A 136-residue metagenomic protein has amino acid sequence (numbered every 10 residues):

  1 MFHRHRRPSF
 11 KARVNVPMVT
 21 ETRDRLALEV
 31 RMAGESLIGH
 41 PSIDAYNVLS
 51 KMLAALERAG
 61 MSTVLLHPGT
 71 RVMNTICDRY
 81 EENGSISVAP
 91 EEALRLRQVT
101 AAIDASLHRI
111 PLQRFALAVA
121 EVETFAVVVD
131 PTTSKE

Functional and structural regions predicted by a protein language model:
M1: BZIP DNA-binding basic region
H5-G60: Short terminal alpha-helical segments
P8, A12-V16, I86, A120-T124: Intrinsically disordered, low-complexity segments used for protein-protein interactions
V14, M61-S62, E81-I86: A ubiquitous short alpha-helical element
A33-N47, E82-A101: Short, low-complexity cationic-aromatic patches
G34, C77, E81, D104 (+1 more regions): Generic secondary-structure transition motif, activating predominantly at the C-termini of alpha-helices
N47-I76, A105-A120: Extended intrinsically disordered, low-complexity coil regions enriched in Ser, Thr, Gly, Ala and often Pro
S87-E136: Amphipathic alpha-helical binding modules
